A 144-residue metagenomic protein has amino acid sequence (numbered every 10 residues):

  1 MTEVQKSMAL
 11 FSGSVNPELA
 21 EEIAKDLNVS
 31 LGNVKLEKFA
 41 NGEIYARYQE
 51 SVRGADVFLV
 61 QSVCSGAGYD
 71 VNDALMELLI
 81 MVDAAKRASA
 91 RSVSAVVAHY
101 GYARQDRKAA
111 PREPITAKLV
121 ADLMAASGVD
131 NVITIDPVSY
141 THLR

Functional and structural regions predicted by a protein language model:
Q5, A9-D26, L36-N41: Positively charged, low-complexity intrinsically disordered leader regions
S7, D56, R91-V93, D130-N131: Residues at the starts of beta-strands that form the adenosine-phosphate
I23, A95, D136: Residue-level signature of catalytic and energy-coupling elements of molecular machines, predominantly ATP/GTP-dependent
K35-V71, L75, L79: Active-site-flanking structural segment that lines cofactor/substrate pockets
G66-A84, A109-D122: Glycine-rich anion/phosphate-binding loops
A98-Y100, P137-V138: Short, ordered loop/turn segments at secondary-structure junctions
L119-T134: A glycine-rich helix N-cap at a beta->alpha junction
T141-R144: Conserved small/polar residues in nucleotide/adenosyl-binding loops
